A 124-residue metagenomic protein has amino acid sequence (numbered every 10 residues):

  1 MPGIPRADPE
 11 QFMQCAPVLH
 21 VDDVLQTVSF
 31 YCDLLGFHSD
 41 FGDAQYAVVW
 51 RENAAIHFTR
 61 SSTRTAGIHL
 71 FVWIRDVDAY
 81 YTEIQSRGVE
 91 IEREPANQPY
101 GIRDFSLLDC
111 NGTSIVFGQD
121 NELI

Functional and structural regions predicted by a protein language model:
M1-E10, T82-I124: Vicinal oxygen chelate
M1-Q26, A55, I68-L70, G118-I124: N-terminal beta-strand motif that seeds the catalytic metal site of vicinal oxygen chelate
Q14-D22, V48-W50, S61-R87, R103-L108: Vicinal oxygen chelate
D23-H38: Amphipathic alpha-helical segments
G36-F41, I91-R93: Short secondary-structure junctions
H38-H69, S114-Q119: Conserved short beta-strand elements that form part of the metal-binding/catalytic scaffold of enzyme active sites
